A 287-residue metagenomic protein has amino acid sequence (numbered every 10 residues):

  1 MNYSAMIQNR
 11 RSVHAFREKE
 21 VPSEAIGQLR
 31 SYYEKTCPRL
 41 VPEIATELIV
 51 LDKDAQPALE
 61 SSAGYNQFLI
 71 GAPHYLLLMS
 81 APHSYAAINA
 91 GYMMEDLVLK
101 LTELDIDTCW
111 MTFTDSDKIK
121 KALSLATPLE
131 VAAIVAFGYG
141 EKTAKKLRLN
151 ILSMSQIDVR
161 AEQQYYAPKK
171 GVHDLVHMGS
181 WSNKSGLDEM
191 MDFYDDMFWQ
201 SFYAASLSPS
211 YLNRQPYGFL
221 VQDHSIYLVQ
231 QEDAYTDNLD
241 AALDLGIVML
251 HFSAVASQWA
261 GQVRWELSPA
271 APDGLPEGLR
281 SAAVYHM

Functional and structural regions predicted by a protein language model:
M1-M287: Acidic, surface-exposed loops and disordered segments
